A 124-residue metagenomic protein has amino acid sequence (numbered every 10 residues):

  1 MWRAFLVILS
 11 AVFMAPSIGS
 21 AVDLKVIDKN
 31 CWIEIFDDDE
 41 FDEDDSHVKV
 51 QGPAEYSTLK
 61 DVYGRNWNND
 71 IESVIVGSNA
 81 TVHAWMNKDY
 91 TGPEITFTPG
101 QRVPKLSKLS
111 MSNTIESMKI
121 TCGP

Functional and structural regions predicted by a protein language model:
M1-A4: Positively charged n-region of N-terminal signal peptides that target proteins for export
L6-V7, G19: Generic early N-terminus positional signal peaking at residue ~5-7
V7-M14: Bacterial N-terminal signal peptides
I18-P124: Compact beta-sheet-dominated domain cores in extracellular/mature segments
